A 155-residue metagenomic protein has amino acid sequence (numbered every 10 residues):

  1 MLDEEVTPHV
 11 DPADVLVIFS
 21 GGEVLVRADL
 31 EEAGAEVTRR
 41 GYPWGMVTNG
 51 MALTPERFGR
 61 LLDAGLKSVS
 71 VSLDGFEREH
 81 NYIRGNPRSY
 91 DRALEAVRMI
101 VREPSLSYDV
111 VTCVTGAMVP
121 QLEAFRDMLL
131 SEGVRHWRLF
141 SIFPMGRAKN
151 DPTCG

Functional and structural regions predicted by a protein language model:
L2-S20, R27-F143: Radical SAM/AdoMet-radical enzyme domain recognition
S131-W137, A148-G155: C-terminal scaffold of the Radical SAM
